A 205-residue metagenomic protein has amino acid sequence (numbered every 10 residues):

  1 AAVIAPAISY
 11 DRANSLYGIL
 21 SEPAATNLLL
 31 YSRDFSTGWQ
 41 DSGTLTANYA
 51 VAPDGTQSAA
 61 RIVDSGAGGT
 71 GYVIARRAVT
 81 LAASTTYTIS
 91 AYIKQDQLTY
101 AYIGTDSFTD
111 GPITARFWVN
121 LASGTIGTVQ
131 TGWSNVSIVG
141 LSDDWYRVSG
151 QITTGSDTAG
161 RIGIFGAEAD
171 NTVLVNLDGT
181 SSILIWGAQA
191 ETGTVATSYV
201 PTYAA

Functional and structural regions predicted by a protein language model:
A1-A205: Glycine- and acidic residue-enriched flexible segments with recurrent GG/GxG motifs
